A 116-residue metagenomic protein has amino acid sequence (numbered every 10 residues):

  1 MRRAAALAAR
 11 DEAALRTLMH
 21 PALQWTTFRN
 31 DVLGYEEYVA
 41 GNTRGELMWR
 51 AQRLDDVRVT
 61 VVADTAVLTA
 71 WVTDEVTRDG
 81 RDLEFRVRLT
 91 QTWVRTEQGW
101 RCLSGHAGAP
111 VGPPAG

Functional and structural regions predicted by a protein language model:
M1-R10, L18: Short, aromatic-enriched amphipathic alpha-helices that serve as compact interaction elements
R3, Y38, L54-T60, V72-D74 (+1 more regions): Hydrophobic/aromatic beta-strand elements that line small-molecule binding cavities or substrate pockets in beta-rich
E12-V62, L83-F85: A solvent-exposed, acidic/Ser-Thr-rich amphipathic alpha-helical stretch
M19, V72-D74, H106-A109: Short beta-strand segments enriched in hydrophobic/aromatic residues within well-folded beta-rich domains
T26, T69-W71, L103: Beta-strand residues in well-ordered beta-sheet regions across diverse protein folds
E75-E84: Short, cysteine-centered beta-strand-loop-beta hairpins and adjacent loop/turn segments enriched in charged/polar
R86-P113: Short beta-strand edge/turn micro-motifs at domain boundaries
